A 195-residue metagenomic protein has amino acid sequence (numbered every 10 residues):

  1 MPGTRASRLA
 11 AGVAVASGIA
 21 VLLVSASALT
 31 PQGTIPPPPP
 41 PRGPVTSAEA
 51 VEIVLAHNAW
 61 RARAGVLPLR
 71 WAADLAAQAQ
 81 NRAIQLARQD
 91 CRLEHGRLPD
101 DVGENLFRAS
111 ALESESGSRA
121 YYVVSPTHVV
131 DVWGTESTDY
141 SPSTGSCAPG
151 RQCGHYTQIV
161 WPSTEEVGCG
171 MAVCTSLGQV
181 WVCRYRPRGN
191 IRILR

Functional and structural regions predicted by a protein language model:
M1-V15: N-terminal export and membrane-targeting signals
P2-R5, N58, C183: Short alpha-helical segments used as structural interaction elements across diverse proteins
A14-S25: Bacterial N-terminal signal peptides
L23-P38: C-terminal region of N-terminal signal peptides and the immediate post-cleavage residues of exported proteins
I35, P40-G103: Short, well-ordered surface patches within globular domains
L98-R195: A well-ordered secondary-structure block
